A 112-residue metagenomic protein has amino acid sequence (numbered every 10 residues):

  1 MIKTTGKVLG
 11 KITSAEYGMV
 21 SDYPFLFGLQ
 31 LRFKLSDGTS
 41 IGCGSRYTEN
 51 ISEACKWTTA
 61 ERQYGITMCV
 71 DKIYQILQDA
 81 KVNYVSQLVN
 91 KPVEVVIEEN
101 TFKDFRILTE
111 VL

Functional and structural regions predicted by a protein language model:
M1-L112: Short beta-rich binding modules
